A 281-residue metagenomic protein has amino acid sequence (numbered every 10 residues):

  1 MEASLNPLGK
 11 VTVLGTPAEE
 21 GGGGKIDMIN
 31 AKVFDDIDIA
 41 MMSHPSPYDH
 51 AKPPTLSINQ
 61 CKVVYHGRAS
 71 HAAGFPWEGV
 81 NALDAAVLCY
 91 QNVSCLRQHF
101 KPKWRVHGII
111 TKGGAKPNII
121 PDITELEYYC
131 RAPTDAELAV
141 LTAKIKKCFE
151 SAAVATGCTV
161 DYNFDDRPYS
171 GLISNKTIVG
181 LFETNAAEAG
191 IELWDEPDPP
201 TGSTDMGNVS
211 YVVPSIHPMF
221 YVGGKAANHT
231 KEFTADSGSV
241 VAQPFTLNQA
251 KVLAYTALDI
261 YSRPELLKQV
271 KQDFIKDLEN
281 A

Functional and structural regions predicted by a protein language model:
E2-P121, S203-T204, H229: Histidine/acidic-residue-rich, glycine-tolerant segments that coordinate divalent metal ions
L83, V87-A281: Metal-dependent amide/peptide-bond hydrolase catalytic core, centered on the "pita-bread" metallohydrolase fold
